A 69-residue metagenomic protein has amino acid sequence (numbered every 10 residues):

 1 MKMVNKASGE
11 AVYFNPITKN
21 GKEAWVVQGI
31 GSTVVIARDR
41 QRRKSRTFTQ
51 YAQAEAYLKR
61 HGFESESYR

Functional and structural regions predicted by a protein language model:
M1-I36, E64, Y68: Short N-terminal "domain-start" leader segments that mark the transition from disordered tails or signal peptides into
A37-S65: A short, charged, amphipathic alpha-helix used as a generic interaction element across diverse proteins
